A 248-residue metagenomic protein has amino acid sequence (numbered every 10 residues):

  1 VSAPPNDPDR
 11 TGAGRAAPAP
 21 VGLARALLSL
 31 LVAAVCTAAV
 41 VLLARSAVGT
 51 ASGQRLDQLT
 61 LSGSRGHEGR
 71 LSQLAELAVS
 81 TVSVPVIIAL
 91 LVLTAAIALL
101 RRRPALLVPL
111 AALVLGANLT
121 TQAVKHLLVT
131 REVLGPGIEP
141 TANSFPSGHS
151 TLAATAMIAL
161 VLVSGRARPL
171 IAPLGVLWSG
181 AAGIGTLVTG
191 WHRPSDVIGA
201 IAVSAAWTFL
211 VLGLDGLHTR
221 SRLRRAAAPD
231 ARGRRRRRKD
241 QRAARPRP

Functional and structural regions predicted by a protein language model:
V1-L31, T219-P248: Actinobacteria-biased recognition of intrinsically disordered, low-complexity terminal regions
S2-V86, K125-P136: N-terminal transmembrane-helix/juxtamembrane module of multi-pass inner/ER membrane proteins
L27-L31, L107-A112, A172-V176, V197-I198: Hydrophobic alpha-helical transmembrane segments
V41-V48, T121-K125, V129, V161 (+1 more regions): Membrane-water interface at transmembrane helix exits
V79-R102: Hydrophobic alpha-helical transmembrane segments
I97-P109, L162-P169: Membrane-interface helix-boundary motifs at transmembrane edges
P104-I138: Hydrophobic alpha-helical transmembrane segments of integral membrane proteins
G137-R247: Membrane-embedded catalytic cores of phosphoryl/pyrophosphoryl-handling enzymes
